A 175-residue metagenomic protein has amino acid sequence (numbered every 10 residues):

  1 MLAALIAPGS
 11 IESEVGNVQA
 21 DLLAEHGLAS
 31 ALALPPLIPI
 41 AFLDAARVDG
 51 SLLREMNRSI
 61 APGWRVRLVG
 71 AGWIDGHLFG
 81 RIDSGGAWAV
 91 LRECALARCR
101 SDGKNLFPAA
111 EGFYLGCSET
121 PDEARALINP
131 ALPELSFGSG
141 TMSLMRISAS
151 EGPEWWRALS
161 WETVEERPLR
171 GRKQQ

Functional and structural regions predicted by a protein language model:
M1-R65, G85-L144, S150-Q175: Basic, often amphipathic N-terminal segments
D44, I74-D75: Feature marks short, surface-exposed loop/turn motifs that line or immediately flank catalytic pockets and channel
L68-I74: A short, structured active-site edge motif that brings together acidic residues
G76-G80: A structured binding-face within diverse protein domains that lines the active/interaction site
